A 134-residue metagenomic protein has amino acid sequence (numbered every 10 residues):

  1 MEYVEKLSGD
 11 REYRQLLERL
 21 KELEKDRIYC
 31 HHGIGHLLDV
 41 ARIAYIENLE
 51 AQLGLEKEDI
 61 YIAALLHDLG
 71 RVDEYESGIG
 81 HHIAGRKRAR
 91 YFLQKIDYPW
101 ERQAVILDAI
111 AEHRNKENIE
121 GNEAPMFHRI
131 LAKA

Functional and structural regions predicted by a protein language model:
M1-A134: Metal-dependent phosphohydrolase cores
